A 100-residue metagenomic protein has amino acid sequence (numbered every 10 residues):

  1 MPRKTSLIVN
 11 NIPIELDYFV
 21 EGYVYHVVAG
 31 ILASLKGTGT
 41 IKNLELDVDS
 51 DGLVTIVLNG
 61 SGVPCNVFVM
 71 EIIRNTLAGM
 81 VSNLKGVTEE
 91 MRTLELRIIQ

Functional and structural regions predicted by a protein language model:
M1-Q100: Conserved mixed alpha/beta catalytic, RNA-binding, or beta-rich assembly cores of soluble enzyme, regulatory
